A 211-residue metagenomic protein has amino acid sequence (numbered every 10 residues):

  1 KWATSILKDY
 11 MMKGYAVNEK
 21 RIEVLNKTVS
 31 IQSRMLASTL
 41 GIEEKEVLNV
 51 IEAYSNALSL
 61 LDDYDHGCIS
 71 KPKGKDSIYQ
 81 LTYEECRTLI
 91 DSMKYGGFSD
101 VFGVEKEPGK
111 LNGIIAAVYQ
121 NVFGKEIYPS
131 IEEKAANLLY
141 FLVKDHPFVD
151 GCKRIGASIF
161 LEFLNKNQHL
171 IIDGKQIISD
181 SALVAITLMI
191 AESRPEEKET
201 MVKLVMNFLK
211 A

Functional and structural regions predicted by a protein language model:
K1-A211: FIC/Doc superfamily catalytic core
